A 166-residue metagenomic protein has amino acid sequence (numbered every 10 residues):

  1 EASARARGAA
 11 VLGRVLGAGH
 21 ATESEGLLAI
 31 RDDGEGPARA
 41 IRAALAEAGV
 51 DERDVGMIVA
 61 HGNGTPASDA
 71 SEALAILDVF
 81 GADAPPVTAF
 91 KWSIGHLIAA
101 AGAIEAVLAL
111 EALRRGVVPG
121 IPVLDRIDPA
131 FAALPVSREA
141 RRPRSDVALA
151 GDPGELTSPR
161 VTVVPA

Functional and structural regions predicted by a protein language model:
E1-A2, L12, A38-R42, A73-L77 (+1 more regions): Predominant activation on well-ordered alpha-helical scaffold segments within soluble catalytic domains
E1-A4, A99-A166: Conserved beta-strand-centric core segments of catalytic alpha/beta enzyme folds
E1-V50, G56-M57, L124, T157: Condensing-enzyme catalytic core mediating Claisen C-C bond formation in acyl metabolism
A6, A73-A103: Conserved catalytic cysteine-centered active-site region of acyl-thioester-dependent Claisen-condensing enzymes
I30-A38, S68-A73, A99-A106: Generic structural signal for well-ordered, non-membrane alpha-helical segments in soluble metabolic enzymes
H61: Glycine-centered flexible beta-alpha turn that most often forms the glycine-rich phosphate-binding loop
T65: Globin-like tetrapyrrole-binding proteins
